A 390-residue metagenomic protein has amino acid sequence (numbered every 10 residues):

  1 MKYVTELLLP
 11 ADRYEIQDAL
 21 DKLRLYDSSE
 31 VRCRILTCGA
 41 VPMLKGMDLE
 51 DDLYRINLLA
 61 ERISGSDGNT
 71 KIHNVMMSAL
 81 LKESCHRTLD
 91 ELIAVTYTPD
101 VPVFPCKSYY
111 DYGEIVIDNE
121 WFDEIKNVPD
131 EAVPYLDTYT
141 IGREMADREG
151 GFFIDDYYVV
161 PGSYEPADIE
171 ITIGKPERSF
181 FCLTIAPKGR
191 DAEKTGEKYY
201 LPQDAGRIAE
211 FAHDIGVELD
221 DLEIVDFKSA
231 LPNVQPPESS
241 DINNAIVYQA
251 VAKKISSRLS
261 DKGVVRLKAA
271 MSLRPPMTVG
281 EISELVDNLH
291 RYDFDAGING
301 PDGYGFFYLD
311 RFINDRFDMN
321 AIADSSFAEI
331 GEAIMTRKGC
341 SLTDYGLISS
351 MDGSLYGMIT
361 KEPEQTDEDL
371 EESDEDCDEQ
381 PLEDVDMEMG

Functional and structural regions predicted by a protein language model:
M1-D18, E177-A205, D384-G390: Short, extreme N-terminal segment that most often corresponds to the first beta-strand
D18-P134, T140, Y157-F181, E193-A323 (+1 more regions): Mixed-charge (acidic/basic) macromolecular-recognition segments
D137, S326, L370-G390: Non-Sec secretion/translocation targeting segments of pathogen effectors
T140-M145, G150: Non-catalytic, mostly N-terminal accessory regions of nucleic-acid modification and defense proteins
M145-A146, F327-A328, I334-K338, D344 (+2 more regions): Long, compositionally biased intrinsically disordered terminal regions
